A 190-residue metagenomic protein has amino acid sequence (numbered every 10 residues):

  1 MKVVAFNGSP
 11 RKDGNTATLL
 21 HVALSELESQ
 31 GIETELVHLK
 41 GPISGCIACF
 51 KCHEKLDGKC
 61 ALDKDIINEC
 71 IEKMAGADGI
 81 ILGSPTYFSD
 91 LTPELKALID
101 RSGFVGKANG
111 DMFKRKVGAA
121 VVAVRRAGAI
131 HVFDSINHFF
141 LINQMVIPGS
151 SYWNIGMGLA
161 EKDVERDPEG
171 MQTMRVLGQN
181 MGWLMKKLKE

Functional and structural regions predicted by a protein language model:
M1-A108, G158-E190: N-terminal beta1-alpha1-beta2 submodule of the flavodoxin-like/Rossmannoid cofactor-binding fold
P93-E94, A108-Y152, Q172: Short, glycine-/small-residue-rich phosphate/pyrophosphate-handling segment
N154-G156: Short, solvent-exposed aromatic-acidic interface loops
